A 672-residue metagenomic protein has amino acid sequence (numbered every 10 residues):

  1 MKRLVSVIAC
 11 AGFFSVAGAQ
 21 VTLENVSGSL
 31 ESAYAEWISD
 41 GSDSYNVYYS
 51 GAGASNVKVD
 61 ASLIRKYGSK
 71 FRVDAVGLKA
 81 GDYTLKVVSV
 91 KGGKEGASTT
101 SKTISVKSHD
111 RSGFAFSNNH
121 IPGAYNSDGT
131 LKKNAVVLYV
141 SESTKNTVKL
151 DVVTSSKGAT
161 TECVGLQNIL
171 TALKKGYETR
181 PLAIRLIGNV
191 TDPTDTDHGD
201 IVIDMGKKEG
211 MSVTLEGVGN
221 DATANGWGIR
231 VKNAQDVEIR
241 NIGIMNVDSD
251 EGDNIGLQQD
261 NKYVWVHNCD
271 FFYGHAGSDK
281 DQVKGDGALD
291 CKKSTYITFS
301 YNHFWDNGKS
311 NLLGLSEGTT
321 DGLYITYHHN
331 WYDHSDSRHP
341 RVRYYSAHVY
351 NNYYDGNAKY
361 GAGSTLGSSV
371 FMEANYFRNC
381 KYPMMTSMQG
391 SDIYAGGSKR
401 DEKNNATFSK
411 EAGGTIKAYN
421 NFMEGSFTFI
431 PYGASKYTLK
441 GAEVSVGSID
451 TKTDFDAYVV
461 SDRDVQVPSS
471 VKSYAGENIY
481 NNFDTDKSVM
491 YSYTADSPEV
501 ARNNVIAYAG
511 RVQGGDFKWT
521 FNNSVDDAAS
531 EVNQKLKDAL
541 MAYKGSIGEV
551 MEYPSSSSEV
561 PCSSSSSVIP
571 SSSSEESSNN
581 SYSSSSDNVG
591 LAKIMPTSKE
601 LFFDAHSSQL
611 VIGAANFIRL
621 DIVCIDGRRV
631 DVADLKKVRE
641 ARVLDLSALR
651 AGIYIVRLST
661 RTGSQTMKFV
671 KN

Functional and structural regions predicted by a protein language model:
A19-S42, E95-K107: Pro/Thr/Ser/Gly-rich low-complexity, intrinsically disordered linker/stalk tracts
S42-L63: Extracellular low-complexity, O-glycosylation-prone stalks/linkers
A75-K94: Beta-strand-rich modules
G113, N119-H120, A135-L138, S143 (+3 more regions): Long, ordered, amphipathic alpha-helical scaffolds
C163-R180, T194-T214, T223-R240, N246-N261: Extracellular beta-strand-rich solenoid/capping regions of secreted or surface-exposed proteins that bind or remodel
T196-I203, N225-I229, D248-Q258, S278-C291 (+4 more regions): Extracellular beta-strand/beta-solenoid scaffold signature
M211-D221, Q235-N246, N261-G277, G287-A288 (+5 more regions): Right-handed parallel beta-helix
P570-N672: C-terminal outer-membrane/trafficking sorting elements
